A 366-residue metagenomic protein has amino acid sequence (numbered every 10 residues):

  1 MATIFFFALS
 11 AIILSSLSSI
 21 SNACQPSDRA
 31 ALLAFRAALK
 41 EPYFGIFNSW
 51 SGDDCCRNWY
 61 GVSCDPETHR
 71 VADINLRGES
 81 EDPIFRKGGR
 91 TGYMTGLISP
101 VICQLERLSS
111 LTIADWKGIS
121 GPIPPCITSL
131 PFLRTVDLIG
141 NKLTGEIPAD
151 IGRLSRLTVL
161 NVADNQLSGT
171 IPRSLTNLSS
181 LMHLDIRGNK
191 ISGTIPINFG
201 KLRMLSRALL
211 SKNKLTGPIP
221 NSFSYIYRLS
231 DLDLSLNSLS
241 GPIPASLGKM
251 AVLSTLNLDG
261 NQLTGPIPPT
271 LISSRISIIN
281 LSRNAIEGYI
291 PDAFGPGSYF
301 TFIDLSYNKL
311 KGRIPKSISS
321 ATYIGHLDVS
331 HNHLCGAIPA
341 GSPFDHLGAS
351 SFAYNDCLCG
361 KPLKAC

Functional and structural regions predicted by a protein language model:
M1-C366: Plant-biased, solvent-exposed loop and capping regions within N-terminal extracellular ligand-binding ectodomains
